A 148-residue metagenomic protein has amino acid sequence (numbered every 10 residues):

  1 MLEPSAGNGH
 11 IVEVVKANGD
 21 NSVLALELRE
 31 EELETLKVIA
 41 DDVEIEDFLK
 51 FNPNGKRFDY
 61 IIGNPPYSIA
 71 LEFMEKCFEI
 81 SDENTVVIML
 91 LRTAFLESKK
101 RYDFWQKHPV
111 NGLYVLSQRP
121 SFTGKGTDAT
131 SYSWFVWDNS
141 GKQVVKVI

Functional and structural regions predicted by a protein language model:
M1-I148: Class I S-adenosyl-L-methionine-dependent methyltransferase catalytic core
